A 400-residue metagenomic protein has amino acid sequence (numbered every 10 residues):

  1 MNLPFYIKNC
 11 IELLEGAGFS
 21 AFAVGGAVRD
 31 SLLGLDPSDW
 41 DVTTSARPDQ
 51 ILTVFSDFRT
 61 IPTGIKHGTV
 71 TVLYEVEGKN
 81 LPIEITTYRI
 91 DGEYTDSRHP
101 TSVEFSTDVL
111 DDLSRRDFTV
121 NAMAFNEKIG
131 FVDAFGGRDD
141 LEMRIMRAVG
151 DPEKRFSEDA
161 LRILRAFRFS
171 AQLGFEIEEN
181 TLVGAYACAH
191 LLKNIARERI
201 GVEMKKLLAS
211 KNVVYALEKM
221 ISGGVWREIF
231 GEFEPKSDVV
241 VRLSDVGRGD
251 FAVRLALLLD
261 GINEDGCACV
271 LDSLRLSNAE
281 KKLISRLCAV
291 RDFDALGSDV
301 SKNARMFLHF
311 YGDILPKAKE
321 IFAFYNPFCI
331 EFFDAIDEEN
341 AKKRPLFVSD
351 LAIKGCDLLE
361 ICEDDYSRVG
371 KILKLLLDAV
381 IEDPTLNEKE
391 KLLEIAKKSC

Functional and structural regions predicted by a protein language model:
M1-C400: Catalytic cores of the polymerase beta-like nucleotidyltransferase superfamily and closely associated nucleotide
